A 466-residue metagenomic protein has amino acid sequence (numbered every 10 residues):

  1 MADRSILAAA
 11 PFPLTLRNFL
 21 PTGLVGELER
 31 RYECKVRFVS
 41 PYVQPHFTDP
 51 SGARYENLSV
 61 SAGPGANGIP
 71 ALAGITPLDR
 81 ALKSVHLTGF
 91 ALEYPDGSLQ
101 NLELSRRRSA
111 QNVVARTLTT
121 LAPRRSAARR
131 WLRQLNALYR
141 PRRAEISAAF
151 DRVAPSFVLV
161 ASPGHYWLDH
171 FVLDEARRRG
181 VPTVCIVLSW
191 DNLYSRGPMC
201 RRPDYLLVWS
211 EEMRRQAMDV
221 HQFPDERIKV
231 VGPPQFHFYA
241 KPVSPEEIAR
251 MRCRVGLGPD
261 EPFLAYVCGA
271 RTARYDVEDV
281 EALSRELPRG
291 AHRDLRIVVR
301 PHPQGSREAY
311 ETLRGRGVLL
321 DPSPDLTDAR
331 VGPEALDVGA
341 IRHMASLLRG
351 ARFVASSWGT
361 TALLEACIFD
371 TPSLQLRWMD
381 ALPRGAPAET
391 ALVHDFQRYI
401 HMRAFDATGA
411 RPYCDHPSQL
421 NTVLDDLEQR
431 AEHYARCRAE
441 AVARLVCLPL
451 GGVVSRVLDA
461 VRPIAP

Functional and structural regions predicted by a protein language model:
A2-L14, S40-Y42, V60-G63, P77 (+2 more regions): Nucleotide-activated donor-dependent transferases that construct or modify glycoconjugates
A9, R37-I146, R152: Conserved N-terminal ligand/cofactor-binding loop architecture of enzyme catalytic domains
R17-P21, V25-G26, F236-D337: Conserved catalytic-core segment of nucleotide-activated headgroup transferases in glycan assembly
L138-Y139, R201-D279, P301-Q304, D415 (+1 more regions): A nucleotide-sugar donor-handling region in carbohydrate enzymes
P155-F157, E334, I341, A345-S357: Acidic donor-binding loop of glycosyltransferase active sites
R196-L206, L347-L348: A conserved, positively charged/aromatic
C200-P203, F223-D225, F353, W358-L445: Catalytic binding pocket for nucleotide-activated donors in carbohydrate/polymer assembly enzymes
L450-P466: C-terminal alpha-helical cap of glycosyltransferases
